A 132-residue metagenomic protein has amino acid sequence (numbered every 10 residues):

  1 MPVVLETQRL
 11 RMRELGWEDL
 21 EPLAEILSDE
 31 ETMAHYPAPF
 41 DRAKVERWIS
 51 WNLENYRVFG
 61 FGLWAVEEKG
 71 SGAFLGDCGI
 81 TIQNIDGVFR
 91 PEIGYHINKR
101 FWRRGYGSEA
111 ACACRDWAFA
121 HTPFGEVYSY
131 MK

Functional and structural regions predicted by a protein language model:
M1-H35, L63-K132: Acyl-donor (CoA/ACP) binding surface of acyl/acetyltransferases
E31-W51, G62: Conserved GNAT-fold acetyl-CoA-binding loop/helix
N55-F59: Short loop/turn motifs at secondary-structure junctions and domain boundaries
